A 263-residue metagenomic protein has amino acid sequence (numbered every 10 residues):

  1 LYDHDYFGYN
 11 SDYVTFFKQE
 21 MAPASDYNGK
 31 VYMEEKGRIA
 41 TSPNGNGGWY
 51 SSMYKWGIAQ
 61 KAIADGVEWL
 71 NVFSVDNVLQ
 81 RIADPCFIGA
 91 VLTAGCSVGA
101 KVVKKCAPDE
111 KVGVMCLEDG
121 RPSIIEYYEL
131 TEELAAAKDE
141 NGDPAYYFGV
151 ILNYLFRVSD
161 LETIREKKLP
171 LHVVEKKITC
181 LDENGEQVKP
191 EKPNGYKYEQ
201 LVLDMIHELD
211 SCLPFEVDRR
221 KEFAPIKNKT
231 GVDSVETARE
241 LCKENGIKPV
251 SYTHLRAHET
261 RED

Functional and structural regions predicted by a protein language model:
D3-E110: Conserved beta-loop-beta/alpha segment of the NTase-like Rossmann-fold superfamily that binds/positions NTPs
N10, D233-S234, T260: Alpha-helix capping and helix-coil boundary motifs
A62, G66-N71, L79-A83, I88-V250: Catalytic core of tubulin tyrosine ligase-like
T253-T260: Conserved small/polar residues in nucleotide/adenosyl-binding loops
